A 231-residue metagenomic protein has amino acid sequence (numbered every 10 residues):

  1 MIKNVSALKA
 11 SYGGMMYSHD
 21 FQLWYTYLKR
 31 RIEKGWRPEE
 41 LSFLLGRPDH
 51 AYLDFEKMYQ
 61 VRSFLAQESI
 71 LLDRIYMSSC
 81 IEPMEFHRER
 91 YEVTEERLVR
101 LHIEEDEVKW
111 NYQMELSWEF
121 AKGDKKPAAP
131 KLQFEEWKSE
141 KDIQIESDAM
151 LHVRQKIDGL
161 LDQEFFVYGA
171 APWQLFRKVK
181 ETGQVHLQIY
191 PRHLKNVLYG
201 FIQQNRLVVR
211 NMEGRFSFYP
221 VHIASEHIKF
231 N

Functional and structural regions predicted by a protein language model:
I2-K34: A short, Lys/Arg-rich alpha-helix, primarily the initiator
R37-L45: Short alpha-helical "recognition helix" segments of helix-turn-helix
L45-F64: Recognition helix of helix-turn-helix/homeodomain-like DNA-binding domains that insert into the DNA major groove
L65-P83: DNA major-groove recognition helix of helix-turn-helix/homeodomain DNA-binding modules
C80-S147: Long, low-complexity, charged/polar intrinsically disordered regions in eukaryotic proteins
A128-Q144, N196-N231: Charged low-complexity interaction tracts in eukaryotic proteins
Q144-A170, Y199-I202: Positively charged, polyanion-binding regions of nucleic-acid-associated proteins
F166-K180: Short acidic, hydrophobic short linear motifs in intrinsically disordered regions
